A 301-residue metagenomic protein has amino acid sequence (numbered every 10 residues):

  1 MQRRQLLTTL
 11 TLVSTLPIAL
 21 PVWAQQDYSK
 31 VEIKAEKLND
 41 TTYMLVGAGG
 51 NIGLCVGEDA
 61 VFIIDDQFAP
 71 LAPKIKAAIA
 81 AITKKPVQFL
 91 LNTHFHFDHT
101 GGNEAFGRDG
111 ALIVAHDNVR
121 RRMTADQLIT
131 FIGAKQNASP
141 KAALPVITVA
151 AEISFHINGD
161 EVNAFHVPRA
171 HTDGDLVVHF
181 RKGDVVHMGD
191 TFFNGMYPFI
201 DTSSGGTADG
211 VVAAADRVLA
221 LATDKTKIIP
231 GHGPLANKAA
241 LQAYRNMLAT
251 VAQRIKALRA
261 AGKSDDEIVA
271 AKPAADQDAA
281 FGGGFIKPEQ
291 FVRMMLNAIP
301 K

Functional and structural regions predicted by a protein language model:
M1-I18: N-terminal secretory signal peptides and thylakoid transit peptides that target proteins across membranes
L16-Q25, A220-K225, P234-K301: Accessory terminal helices/loops
K34-A78, L176-F180, V185-M188: Conserved beta-strand hairpin/beta-sheet module of binuclear metal-dependent hydrolase folds, prominently
A35, E58-A60, P70-V114: Active-site metal-binding motif and surrounding structural segment of the metallo-beta-lactamase
K37, R120-V167, T172-D173, R181-K182 (+2 more regions): Metallo-beta-lactamase
T41, C55, D65, I79 (+10 more regions): Divalent metal-coordination and catalytic microenvironments
G49-I52, V61, F68-L71, F95-T100 (+9 more regions): Solvent-exposed loop/turn segments at secondary-structure junctions within structured extracellular/periplasmic domains
A60-V61, F68-P70, S154, E161-T250 (+1 more regions): Metallo-beta-lactamase
